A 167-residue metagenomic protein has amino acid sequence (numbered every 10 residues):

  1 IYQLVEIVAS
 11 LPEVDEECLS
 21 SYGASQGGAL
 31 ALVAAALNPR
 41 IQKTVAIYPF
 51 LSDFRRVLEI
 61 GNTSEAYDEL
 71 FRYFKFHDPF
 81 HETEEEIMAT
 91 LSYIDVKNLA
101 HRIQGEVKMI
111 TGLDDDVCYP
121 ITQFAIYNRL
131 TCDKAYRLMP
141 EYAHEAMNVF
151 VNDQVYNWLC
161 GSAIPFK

Functional and structural regions predicted by a protein language model:
I1-P12: Alpha/beta-hydrolase active-site loop
E13-S25: Alpha/beta-hydrolase fold nucleophile elbow
G23-V33: Glycine-rich nucleophile elbow surrounding the catalytic serine of serine-hydrolase chemistry
V33-E82, L138: Hydrolase active-site cap/lid region
I103, M109-T111, D115: Short beta-strand/loop motif that positions the catalytic acidic residue of the alpha/beta-hydrolase fold
G105, Y119-N128: Short alpha-helix in the alpha/beta-hydrolase fold that links the catalytic acid
L113-C118, E145: Acidic catalytic loop of the alpha/beta-hydrolase fold
L138-Y156: Histidine-bearing beta->alpha loop at or near hydrolase active sites
